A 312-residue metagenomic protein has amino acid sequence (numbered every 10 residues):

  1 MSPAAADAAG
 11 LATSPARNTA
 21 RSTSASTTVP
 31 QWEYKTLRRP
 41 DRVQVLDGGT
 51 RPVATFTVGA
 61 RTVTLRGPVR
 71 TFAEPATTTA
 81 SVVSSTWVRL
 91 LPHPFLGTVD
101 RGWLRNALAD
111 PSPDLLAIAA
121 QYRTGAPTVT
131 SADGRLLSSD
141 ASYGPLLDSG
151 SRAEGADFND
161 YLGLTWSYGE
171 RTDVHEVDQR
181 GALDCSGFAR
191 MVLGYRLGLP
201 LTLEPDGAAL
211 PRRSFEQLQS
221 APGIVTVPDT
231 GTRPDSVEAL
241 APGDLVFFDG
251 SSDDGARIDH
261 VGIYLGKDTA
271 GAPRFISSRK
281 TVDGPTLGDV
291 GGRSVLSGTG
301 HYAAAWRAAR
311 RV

Functional and structural regions predicted by a protein language model:
M1-D114: N-terminal secretion targeting segments of exported proteins
A4, S14, G266-D268, T299: Low-complexity, intrinsically disordered/propeptide-like segments
A6-A8, A119, S186, D244 (+2 more regions): Small-side-chain structural scaffolding
T23-F56, G271-V312: Low-complexity, Gly/Ser/Thr/Pro-rich intrinsically disordered linker/tail segments
L65-E204: N-terminal capping segments
E204-V282: ...with weaker cross-activation on analogous glycine-rich loops/strands in unrelated enzymes
